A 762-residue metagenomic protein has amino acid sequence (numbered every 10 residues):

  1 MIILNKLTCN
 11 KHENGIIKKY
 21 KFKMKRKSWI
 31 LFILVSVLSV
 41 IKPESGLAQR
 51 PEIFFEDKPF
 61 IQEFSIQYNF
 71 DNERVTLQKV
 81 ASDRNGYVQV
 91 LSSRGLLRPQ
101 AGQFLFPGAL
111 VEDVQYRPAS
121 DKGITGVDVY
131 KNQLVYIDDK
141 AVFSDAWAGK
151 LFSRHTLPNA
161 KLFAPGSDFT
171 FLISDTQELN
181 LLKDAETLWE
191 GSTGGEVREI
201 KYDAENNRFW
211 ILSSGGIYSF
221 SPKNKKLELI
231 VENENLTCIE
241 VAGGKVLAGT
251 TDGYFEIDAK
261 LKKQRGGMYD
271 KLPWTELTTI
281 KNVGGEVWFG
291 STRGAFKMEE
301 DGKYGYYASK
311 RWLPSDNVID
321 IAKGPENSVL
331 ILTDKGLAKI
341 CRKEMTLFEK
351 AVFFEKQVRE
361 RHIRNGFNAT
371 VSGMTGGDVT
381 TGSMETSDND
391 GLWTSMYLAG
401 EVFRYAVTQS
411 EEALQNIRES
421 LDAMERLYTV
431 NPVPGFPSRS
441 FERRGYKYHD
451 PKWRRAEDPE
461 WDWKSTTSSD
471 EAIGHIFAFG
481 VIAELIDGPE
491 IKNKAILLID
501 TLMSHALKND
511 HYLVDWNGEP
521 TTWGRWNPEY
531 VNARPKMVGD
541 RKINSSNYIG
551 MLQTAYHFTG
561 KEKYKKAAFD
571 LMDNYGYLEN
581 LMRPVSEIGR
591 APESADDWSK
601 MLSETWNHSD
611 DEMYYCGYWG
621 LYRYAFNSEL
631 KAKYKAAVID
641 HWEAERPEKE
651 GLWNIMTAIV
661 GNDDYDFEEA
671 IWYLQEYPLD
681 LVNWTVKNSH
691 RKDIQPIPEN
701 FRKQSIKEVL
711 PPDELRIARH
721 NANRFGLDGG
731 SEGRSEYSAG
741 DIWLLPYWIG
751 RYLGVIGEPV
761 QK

Functional and structural regions predicted by a protein language model:
K58-N85, A109-Y130, L151-S167, L188-E205 (+3 more regions): Short coil-to-beta transitions that initiate beta-strands within beta-rich domains
Y87-V90, Q133-Y136, T170-L172, R208-I211 (+3 more regions): Conserved beta-propeller blade signature
S93-L97, Q133, D139-F143, F169 (+5 more regions): Loop/turn residues immediately N-terminal
Q100-Q103, A146-G149, L182-E186, S221-K225 (+3 more regions): Short loop/turn segments that connect beta-strands within beta-propeller blades
S291, L332-T333, N389-Y405, S468-A483 (+4 more regions): Well-ordered alpha-helical segments within folded domains of soluble proteins
I319, P325, K335-G336, I340-R361 (+1 more regions): Terminal, non-catalytic domain-edge segments
F348-T375, N416-V433, L497-W516, K566-S586 (+2 more regions): Long, well-ordered core segments of solenoidal/helical folds
N365-D378, S387, L414-D540: Extended ligand-binding groove/face enriched in aromatic
